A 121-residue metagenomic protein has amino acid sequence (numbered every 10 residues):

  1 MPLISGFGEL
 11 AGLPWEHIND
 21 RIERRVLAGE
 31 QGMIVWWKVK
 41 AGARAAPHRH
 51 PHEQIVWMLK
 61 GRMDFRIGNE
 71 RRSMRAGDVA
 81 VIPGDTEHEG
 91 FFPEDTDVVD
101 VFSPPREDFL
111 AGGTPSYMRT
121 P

Functional and structural regions predicted by a protein language model:
M1-Q31, V35-W36, T114-P121: A short, N-terminal "cap"/entry segment at the start of jelly-roll beta-barrel domains of the cupin/DSBH fold
R25-A28, W36-K38, A45-H50, G90-F92: Short histidine-centered beta-strand/loop micro-motifs that create catalytic or ligand/metal-coordination sites
E30, R66-E70, P93: Short strand-coil-strand connectors
K38-K40, R49-F65: Short, conserved beta-strand element in jelly-roll/cupin
L59-K60, R75-A76, E94: A cytosolic small-molecule/anion-sensing beta-strand core signal
N69-G84: Short acidic-glycine-tyrosine-enriched beta hairpin
G84-D108: Ligand-binding loop in jelly-roll beta-barrel domains
